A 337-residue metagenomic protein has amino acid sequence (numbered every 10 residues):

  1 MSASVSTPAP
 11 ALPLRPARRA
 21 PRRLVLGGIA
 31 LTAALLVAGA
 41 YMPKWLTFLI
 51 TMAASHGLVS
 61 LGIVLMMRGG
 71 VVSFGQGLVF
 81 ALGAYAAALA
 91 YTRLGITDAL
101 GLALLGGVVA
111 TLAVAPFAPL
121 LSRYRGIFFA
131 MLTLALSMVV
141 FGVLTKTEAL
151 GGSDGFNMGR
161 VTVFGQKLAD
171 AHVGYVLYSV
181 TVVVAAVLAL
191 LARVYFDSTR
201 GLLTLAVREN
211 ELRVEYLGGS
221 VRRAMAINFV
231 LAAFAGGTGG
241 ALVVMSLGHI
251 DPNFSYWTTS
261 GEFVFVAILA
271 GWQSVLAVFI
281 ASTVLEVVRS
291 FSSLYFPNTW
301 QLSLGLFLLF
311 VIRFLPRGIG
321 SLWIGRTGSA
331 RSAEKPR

Functional and structural regions predicted by a protein language model:
S2-R337: Transmembrane alpha-helices and adjacent helix-loop boundaries
